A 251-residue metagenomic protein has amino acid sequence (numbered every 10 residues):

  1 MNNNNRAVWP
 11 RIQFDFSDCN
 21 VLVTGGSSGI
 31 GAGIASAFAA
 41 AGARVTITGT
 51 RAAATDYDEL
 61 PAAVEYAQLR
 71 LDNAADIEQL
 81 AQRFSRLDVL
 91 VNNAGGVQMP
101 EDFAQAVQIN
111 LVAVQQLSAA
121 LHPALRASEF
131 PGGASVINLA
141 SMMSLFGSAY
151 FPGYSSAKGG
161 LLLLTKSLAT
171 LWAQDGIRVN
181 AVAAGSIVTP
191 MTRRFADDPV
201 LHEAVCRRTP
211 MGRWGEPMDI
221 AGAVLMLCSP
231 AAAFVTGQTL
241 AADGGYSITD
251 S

Functional and structural regions predicted by a protein language model:
N2-I12, F146, L225, T236-S251: Short C-terminal tail/terminal secondary-structure segment of NAD(P)H-dependent dehydrogenase/reductase domains
S27-S28: Conserved glycine-rich cofactor-binding loop
G95, E101-V107, V205: Substrate-binding pocket helix/loop in short-chain dehydrogenase/reductase
F103-Q105, G147-S155, S167: Active-site loop-to-helix junction immediately N-terminal to the catalytic Tyr of the SDR YXXXK motif in Rossmann-fold
S118, A157, T165: Active-site helix of classical SDR
S141: Residue(s) in the substrate-gating loop at a strand-loop-helix junction that position the organic substrate next
A173, R178, V235-G237: Short, small/polar-rich loop/turn modules that mediate ligand/substrate recognition or access, typified
